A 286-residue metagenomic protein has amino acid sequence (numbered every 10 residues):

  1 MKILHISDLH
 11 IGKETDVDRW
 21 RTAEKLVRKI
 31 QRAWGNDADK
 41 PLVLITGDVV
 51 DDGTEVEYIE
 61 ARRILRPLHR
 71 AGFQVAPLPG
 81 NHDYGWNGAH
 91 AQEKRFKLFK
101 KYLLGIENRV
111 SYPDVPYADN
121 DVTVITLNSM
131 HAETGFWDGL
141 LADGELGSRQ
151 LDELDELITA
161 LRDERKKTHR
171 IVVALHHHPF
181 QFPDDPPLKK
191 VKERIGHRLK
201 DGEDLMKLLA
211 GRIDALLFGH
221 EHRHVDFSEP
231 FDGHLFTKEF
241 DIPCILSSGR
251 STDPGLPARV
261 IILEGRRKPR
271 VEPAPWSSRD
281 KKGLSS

Functional and structural regions predicted by a protein language model:
M1-E60: N-terminal active-site segment of His-dependent metallophosphoesterases
M1-K13, D121-F136, V172-H176, I242-R250: Active-site-proximal beta-strand elements of phosphoester/diester hydrolases
I3, V43, V124-I125, V260-L263 (+1 more regions): Hydrophobic beta-strand residues in large extracellular and virion-surface proteins
H5-S7, L42-D48, Q74-N81, V172-L175 (+2 more regions): Active-site neighborhood of phospho(di)ester-bond hydrolases with catalytic His/Asp-centered motifs
G12-T15, D51-T54, L78-A89, A132-W137 (+3 more regions): Active-site environment of divalent metal-dependent phosphoester hydrolases
I30-L42, T123, L140-H234: His/acidic metal-ligating clusters that form di-metal
I59-T159, E164-R165, H234-C244, V260: Extended active-site neighborhood of metal-dependent phosphoesterases/phosphodiesterases
R223-S286: Binuclear metal-dependent phosphoesterase catalytic core
